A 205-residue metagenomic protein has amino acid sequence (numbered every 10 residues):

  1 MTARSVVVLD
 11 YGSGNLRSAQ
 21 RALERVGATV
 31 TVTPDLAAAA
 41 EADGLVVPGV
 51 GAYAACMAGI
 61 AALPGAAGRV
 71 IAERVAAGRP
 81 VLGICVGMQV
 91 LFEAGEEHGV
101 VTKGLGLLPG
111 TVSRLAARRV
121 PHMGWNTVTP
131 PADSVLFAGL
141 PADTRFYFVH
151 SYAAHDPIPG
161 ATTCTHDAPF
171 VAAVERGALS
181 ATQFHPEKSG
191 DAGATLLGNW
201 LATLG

Functional and structural regions predicted by a protein language model:
T2-V7: Extreme N-terminal starter segment of soluble prokaryotic enzymes
Q20-T29: Two-component/phosphorelay signaling modules centered on CheY-like receiver
E24-R25, A40-A54, V174: Conserved beta-strand hairpin/beta-sheet module of binuclear metal-dependent hydrolase folds, prominently
T29, G44, P80-L82, R145: Structural signature of beta-strand start/N-cap positions in the alpha/beta core of ABC transporter nucleotide-binding
V30-E41: Short acidic low-complexity segments
G51-W125: Cysteine-nucleophile active-site neighborhood
F92-A168: Pocket-forming structural segment of enzyme catalytic cores
A153-G205: C-terminal and late-domain segments of enzyme folds
